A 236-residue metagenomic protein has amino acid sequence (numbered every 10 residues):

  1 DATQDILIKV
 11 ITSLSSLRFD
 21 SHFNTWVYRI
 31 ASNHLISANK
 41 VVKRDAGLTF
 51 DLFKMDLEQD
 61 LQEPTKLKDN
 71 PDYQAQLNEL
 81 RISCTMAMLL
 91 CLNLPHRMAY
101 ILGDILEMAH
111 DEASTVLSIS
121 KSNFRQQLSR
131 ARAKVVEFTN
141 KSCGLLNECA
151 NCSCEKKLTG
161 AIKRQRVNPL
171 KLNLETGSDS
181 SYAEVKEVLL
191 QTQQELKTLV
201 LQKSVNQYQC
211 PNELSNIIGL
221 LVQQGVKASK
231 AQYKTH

Functional and structural regions predicted by a protein language model:
D1-T3, S16-R18, K121: Short, charged helix-capping/linker segments at alpha-helix termini
T3-I11, S21-R44, F50, L128 (+1 more regions): Σ70-family region 2.3-2.4 aromatic/basic alpha-helix that recognizes the −10 promoter and nucleates DNA melting
I6, I30, Y100, E112-T115 (+1 more regions): Hydrophobic positions on the alpha-helical face of helix-turn-helix-like DNA-binding modules
S13, R18-S21, P95-H96: Short helix/strand-capping hinge loops at secondary-structure junctions that flank key functional elements
F19, F23, V27, Q76 (+1 more regions): Conserved acidic
K43, G47-L94, M98, M108-K121 (+1 more regions): Intrinsic, short, N-terminal disordered tails of RNA polymerase sigma-factor systems
G103-I105: Short amphipathic helical patch at the helix-1/turn junction of helix-turn-helix
